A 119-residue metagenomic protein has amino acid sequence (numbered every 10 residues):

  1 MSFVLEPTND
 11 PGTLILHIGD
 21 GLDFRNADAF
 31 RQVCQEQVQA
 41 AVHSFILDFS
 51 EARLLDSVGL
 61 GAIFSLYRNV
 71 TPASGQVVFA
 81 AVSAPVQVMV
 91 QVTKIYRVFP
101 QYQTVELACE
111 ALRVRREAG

Functional and structural regions predicted by a protein language model:
M1-H17: Short beta-strand/loop segment at the start of cytosolic alpha/beta domains
V4-L5, P85, R113: Short leucine-rich amphipathic alpha-helices used at interfaces
E6, A80, Y102: General small-molecule cofactor/ligand-binding pocket signal
D10-P11, S50, V82, E106: Conserved catalytic submotifs in the C-terminal HATPase_c
G12, Q76-V77, A81, R113-R115: Long, contiguous secondary-structure blocks with strong helical propensity
I18-D20, T104: Active-site donor-binding loop signature of nucleotide-sugar glycosyltransferases
G21-F99: Amphipathic alpha-helical interaction surfaces in cytosolic regulatory modules
Q101, E106-G119: A charged, well-structured terminal subsegment
